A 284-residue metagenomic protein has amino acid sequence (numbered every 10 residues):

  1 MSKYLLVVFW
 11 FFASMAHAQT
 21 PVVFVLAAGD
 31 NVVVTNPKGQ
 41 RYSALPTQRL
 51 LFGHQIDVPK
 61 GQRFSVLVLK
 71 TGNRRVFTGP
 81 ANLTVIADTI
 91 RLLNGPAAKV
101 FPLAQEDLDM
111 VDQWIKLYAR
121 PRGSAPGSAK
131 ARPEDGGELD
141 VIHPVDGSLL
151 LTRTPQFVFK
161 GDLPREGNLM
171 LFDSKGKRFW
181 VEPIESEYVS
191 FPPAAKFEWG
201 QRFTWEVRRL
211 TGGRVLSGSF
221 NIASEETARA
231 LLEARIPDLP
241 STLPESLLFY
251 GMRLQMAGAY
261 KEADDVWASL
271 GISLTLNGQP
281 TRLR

Functional and structural regions predicted by a protein language model:
M1-Y4: Positively charged n-region of N-terminal signal peptides that target proteins for export
L6-W10: Hydrophobic helical h-region of N-terminal Sec-dependent signal peptides in bacterial secretory/periplasmic proteins
A13-M15: N-terminal signal peptide c-region/cleavage motif recognized by signal peptidases
Q19-P155, L247: Flexible, surface-exposed loop/linker segments and immediately adjacent secondary-structure boundaries
P37-G39, L69-T71, L171-R178, A268: Change "in extracellular beta-sheet-rich domains … of secreted and cell-surface proteins" to "in beta-sheet-rich domains
N94-Q113, L231-A268: Compositionally biased low-complexity segments at domain edges in trafficked proteins and select soluble regulators
G127-D238: Long, contiguous interaction/recruitment modules in multidomain scaffold/adaptor proteins
Y260-R284: Short, charge-rich amphipathic alpha-helical segments embedded in non-transmembrane helical bundles/solenoids
